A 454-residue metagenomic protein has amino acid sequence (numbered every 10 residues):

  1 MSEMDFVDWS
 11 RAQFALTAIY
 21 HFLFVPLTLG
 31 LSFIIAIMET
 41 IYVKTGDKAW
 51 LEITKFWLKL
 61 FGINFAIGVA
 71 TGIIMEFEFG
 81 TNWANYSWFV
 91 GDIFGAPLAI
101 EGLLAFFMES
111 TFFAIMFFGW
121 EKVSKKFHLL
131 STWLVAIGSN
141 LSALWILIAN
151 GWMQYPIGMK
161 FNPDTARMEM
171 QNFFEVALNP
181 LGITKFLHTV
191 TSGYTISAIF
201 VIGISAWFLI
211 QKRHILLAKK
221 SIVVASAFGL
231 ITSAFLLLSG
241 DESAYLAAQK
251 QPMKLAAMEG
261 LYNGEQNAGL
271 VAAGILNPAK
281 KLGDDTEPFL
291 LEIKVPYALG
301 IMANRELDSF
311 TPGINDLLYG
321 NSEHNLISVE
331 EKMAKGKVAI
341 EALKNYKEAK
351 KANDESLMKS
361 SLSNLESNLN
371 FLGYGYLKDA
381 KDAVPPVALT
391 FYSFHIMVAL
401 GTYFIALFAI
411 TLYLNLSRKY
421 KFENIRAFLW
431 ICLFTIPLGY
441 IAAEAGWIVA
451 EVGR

Functional and structural regions predicted by a protein language model:
M1-R454: Polytopic transmembrane helical bundles with strong interfacial aromatic enrichment
